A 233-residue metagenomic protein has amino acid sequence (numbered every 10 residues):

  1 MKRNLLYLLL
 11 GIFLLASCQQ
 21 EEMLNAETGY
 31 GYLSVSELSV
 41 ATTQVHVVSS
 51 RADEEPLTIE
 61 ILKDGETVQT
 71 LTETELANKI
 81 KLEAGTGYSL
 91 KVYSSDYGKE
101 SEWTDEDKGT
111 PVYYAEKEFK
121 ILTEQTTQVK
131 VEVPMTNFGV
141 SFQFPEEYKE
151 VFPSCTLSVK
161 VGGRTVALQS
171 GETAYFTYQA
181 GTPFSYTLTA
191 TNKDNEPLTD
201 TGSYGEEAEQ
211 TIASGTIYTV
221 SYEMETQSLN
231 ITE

Functional and structural regions predicted by a protein language model:
M1-S17: Sec-dependent bacterial lipoprotein signal peptides
N4, C18-S170, A180-P183, A190-E233: Sec-type signal peptide cleavage vicinity
